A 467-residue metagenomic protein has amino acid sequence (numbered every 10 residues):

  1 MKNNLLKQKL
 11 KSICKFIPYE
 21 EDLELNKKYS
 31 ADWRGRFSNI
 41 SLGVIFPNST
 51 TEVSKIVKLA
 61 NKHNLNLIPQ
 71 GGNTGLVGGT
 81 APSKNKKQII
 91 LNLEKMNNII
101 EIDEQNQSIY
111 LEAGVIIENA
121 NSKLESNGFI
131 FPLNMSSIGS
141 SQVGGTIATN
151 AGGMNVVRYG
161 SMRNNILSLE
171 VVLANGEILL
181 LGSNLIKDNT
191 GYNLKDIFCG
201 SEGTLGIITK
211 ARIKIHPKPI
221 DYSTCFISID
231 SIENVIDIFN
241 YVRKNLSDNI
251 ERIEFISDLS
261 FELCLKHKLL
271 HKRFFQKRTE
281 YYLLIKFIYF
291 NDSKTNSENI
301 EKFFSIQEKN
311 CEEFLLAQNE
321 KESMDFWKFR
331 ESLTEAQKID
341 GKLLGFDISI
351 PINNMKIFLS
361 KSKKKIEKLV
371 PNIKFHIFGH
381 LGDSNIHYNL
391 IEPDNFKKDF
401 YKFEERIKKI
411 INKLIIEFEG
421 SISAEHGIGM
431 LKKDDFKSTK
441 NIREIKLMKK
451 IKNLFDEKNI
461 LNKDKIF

Functional and structural regions predicted by a protein language model:
M1-K58, G75-Q107, S136, S260-K272 (+2 more regions): N-terminal flexible segment immediately upstream of the FAD-binding catalytic core in FAD-dependent oxidoreductases
F16, I416-I428, E457-I460: Alpha-helix capping/hinge segments and adjacent helical runs
E20-K28, F226-S228, I236-I410, L414 (+1 more regions): C-terminal substrate-recognition/cap domain of FAD-linked oxidoreductases
N98-E254, L461: FAD-binding subdomain of flavoenzyme oxidoreductases
E177, K433-F467: Activity-critical C-terminal alpha-helical subdomain
